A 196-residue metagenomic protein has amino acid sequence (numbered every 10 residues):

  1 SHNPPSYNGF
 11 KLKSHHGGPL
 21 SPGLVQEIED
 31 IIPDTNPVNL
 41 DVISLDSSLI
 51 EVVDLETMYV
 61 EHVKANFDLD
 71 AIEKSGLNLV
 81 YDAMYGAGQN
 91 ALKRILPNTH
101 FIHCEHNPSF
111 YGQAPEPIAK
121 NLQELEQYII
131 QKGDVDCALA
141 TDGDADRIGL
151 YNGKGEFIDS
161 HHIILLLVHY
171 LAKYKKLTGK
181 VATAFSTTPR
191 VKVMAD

Functional and structural regions predicted by a protein language model:
N3, E105-H106, G143-D146, F185-V191: Acidic, glycine-rich active-site loops and adjacent beta-strand->loop/helix elements that engage anionic groups
P5-H15, A91, D146-L165, V191-M194: Short Gly/Thr/Asp-enriched flexible loops that form oxyanion-binding sites at enzyme active sites
N8-G133: Gly/Ser/Thr-enriched, mixed-charge loops and adjacent short helices that form phosphate/oxyanion-binding elements
Q26, D30-V60, K154-D196: Proline/glycine-rich low-complexity loops and linkers
N78, A138, K180: Hydrophobic "anchor" residues on beta-strands that sit immediately upstream of conserved functional sites
D82, I102, A140-D142, Y151-G153 (+1 more regions): Generic beta-strand/beta-sheet core signal
G133-V135, L177-T178: Short, high-confidence coil segments that cap the C-terminus of an alpha-helix and link into the following beta-strand
